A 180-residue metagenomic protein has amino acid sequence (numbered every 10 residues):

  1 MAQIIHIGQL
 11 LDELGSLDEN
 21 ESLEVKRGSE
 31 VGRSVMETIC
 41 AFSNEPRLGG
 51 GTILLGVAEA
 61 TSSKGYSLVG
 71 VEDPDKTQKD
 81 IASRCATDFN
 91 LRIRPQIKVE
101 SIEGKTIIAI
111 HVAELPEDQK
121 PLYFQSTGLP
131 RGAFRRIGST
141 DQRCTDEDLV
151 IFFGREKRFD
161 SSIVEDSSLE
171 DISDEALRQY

Functional and structural regions predicted by a protein language model:
M1-Y180: Conserved N-terminal catalytic/coupling substructures associated with nucleotide/phosphate chemistry
